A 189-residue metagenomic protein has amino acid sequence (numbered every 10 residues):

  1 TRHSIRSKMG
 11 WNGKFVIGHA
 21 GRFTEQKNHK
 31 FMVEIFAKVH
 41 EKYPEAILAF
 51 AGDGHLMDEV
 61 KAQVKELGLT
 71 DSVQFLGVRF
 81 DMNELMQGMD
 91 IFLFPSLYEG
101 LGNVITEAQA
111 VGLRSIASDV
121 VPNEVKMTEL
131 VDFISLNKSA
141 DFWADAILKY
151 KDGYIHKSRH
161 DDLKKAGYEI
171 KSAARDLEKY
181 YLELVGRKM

Functional and structural regions predicted by a protein language model:
T1-G10: A short helix/loop element that forms part of the nucleotide-sugar donor recognition site in Leloir-type
F15, H19-K38, H55-K61: A conserved mid-protein helix/loop that constitutes part of the nucleotide-sugar donor-binding site
I17, M32-V33, L48, W143 (+1 more regions): A structural motif in glycosyltransferase catalytic domains
K61-G77: Nucleotide-activated donor-binding/catalytic signature segment of Leloir-type glycosyltransferases, i.e., the conserved
V78, L97: Aromatic "clamp/platform" in nucleotide-sugar-dependent glycosyltransferases that forms part of the donor/acceptor
I105, R114-S118: Short hydrophobic beta-strand element within catalytic cores of glycosyltransferases and related nucleotide-activated
E124-Y150, K171: Change "using UDP/GDP/dTDP sugars" to "using nucleotide sugars
Y154-M189: A charged, aromatic-enriched C-terminal amphipathic alpha-helix characteristic of glycosyltransferases across folds
